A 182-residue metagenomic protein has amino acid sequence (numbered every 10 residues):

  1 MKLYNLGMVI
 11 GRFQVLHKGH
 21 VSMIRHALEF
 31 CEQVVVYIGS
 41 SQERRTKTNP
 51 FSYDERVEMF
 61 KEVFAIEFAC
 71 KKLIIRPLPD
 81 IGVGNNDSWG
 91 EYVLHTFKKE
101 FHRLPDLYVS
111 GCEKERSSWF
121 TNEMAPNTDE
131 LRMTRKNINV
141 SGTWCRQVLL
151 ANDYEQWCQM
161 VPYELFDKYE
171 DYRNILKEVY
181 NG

Functional and structural regions predicted by a protein language model:
M1-G182: Nucleotidyltransferase catalytic core that binds NTPs
